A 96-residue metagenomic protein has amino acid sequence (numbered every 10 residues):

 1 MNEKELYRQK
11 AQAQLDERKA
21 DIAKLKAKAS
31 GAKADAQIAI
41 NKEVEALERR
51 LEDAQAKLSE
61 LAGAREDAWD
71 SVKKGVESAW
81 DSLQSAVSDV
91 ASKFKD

Functional and structural regions predicted by a protein language model:
E3-F94: Amphipathic alpha-helical membrane/lipid-surface binding segments
